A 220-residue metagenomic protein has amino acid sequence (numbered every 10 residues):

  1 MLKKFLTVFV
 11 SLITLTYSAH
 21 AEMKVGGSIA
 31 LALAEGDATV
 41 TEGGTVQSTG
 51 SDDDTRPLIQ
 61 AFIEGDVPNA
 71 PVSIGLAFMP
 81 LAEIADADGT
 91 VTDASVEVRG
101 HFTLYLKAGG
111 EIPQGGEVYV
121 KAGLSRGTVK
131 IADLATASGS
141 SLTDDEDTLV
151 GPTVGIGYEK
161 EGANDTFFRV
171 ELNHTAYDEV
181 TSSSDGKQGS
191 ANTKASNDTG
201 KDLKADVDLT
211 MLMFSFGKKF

Functional and structural regions predicted by a protein language model:
M1-K24, F220: Cleavable N-terminal export/targeting peptides
T16, D53-R56: N-terminal leader/capping segments at the start of a protein or of a new domain
A21-L33: Transmembrane beta-strand segments of Gram-negative outer membrane beta-barrel proteins
L33, T55-A137, K160-G162, V207-F220: Gram-negative (and chloroplast) outer-membrane scaffold detector with strong preference for beta-barrel transmembrane
D37-Q47, I84-A94, V129-T148, V180-A191: Outer-membrane beta-barrel translocator domains and adjoining extracellular loop/strand segments of Gram-negative
Q47-S51, T92-V96, A108, S140-E146 (+2 more regions): Outer-membrane beta-barrel proteins
R126-D178: A charged, solvent-exposed segment within the mature domains of Sec-exported extracytoplasmic proteins
K160-F220: Predominantly the C-terminal beta-signal and adjacent terminal strand-loop region of outer-membrane beta-barrel
